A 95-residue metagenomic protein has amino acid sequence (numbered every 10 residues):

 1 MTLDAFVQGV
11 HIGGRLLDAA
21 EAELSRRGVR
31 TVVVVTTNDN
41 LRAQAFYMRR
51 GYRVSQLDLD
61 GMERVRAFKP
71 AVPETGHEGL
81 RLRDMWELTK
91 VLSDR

Functional and structural regions predicted by a protein language model:
M1-T2: Conserved beta-strand in the GNAT
A5, V34-A43, R53, L59-R66: Conserved beta-strand-loop-alpha-helix junction that forms the acyl-donor binding cleft
V7, H11-A19: Conserved acetyl-CoA pyrophosphate-binding loop and the N-cap/start of the following alpha-helix in GNAT-like
H11, G28, G51: Short glycine-rich hinge loops at helix-strand junctions in the catalytic core of two-component histidine kinases
L24-N38, F46: Conserved GNAT acetyl-CoA-binding A-motif
Q56-M85: Conserved acyl-donor/pantetheine-binding loop and adjacent beta-alpha core of acyl/acetyltransferases and related
E87-V91: Short, well-ordered beta-strand micro-motif
